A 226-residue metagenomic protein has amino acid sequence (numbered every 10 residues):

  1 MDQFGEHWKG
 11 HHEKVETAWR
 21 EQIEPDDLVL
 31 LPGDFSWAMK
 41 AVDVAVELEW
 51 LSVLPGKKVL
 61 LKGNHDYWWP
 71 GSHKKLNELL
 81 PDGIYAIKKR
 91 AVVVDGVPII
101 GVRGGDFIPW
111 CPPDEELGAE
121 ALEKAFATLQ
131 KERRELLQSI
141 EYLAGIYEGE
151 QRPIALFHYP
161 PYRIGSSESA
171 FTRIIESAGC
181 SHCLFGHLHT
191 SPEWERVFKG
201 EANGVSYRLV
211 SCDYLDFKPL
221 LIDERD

Functional and structural regions predicted by a protein language model:
M1, S72-K74, W110-D114, E168 (+2 more regions): Short aromatic-enriched loop/helix-cap "lid" or pocket-rim segments at secondary-structure transitions that line
M1-W8, E115-A121: Short glycine-enriched, charge-decorated loop/helix-capping segments at active-site entrances that position
D2-D95, S167-C180, N203, L209-S211: Core catalytic region of metal-dependent phosphoesterases/phosphodiesterases, especially metallo-beta-lactamase-like
R20-E21, E141-I146, I222-R225: Short amphipathic alpha-helix with an adjacent loop that forms part of the alpha/beta core around
V29, A155, C183: Receiver (REC) domain switch-region micro-motif
P32, H158, G186: Conserved residues at the C-terminal ends of beta-strands
V59, I100, P161-D226: Conserved beta-sheet core of the metallophosphoesterase superfamily
D66-S166: Conserved catalytic scaffold of divalent metal-dependent phosphoesterases
